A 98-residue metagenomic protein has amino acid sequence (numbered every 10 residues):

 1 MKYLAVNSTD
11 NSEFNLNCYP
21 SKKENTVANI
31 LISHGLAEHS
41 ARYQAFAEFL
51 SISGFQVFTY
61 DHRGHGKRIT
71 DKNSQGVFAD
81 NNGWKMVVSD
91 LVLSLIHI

Functional and structural regions predicted by a protein language model:
M1-S21: N-terminal cap/lid segment of alpha/beta-hydrolase-fold proteins
S21-N29: Proline/glycine-enriched tight loop/beta-turn segments at coil->beta junctions that connect or precede beta-strands
G35-E38: Active-site glycine-rich loops that stabilize anionic/oxyanionic intermediates across multiple enzyme folds
S40-Q44, K67: Short N-terminal helix/helix-N-cap motif within the alpha/beta-hydrolase-1
F49-K72: Conserved alpha/beta-hydrolase
V77-V88: A short acidic, glycine-rich active-site loop that binds or catalyzes chemistry on phosphate/adenosine moieties
I96-I98: Conserved small/polar residues in nucleotide/adenosyl-binding loops
